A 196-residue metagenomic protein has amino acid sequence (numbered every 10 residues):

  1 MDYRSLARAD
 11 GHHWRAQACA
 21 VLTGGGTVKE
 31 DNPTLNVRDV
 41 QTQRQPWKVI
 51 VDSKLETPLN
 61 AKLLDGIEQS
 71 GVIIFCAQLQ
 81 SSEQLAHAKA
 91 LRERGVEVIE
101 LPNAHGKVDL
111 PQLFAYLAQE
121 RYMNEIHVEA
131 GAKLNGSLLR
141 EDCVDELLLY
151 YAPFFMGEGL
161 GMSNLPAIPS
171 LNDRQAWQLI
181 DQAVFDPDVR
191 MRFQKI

Functional and structural regions predicted by a protein language model:
M1-I196: Enzymes that bind and transform nitrogen-containing heteroaromatic metabolites
